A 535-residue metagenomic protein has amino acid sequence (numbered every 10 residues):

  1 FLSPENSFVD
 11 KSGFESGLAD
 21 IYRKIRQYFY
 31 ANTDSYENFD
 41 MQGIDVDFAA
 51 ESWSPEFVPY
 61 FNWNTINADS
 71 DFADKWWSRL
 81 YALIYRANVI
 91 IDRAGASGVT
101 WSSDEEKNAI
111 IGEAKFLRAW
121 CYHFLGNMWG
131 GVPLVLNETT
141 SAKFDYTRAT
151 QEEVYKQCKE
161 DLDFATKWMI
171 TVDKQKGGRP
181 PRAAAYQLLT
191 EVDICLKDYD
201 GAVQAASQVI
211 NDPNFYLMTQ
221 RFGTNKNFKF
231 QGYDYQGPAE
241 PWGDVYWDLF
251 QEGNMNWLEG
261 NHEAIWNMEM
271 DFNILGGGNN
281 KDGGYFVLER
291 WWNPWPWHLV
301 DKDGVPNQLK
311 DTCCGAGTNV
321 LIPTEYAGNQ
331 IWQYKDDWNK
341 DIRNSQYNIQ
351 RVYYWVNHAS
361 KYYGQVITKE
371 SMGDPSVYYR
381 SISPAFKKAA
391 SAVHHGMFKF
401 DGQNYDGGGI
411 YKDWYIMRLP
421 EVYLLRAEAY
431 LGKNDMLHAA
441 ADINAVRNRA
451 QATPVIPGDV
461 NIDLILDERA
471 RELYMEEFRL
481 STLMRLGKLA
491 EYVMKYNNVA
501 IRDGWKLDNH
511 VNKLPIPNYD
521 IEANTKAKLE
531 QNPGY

Functional and structural regions predicted by a protein language model:
F1-E51, I194-K369: An aromatic- and glycine-enriched ligand-binding surface/loop that stacks and positions planar moieties
F1-S12, A119, C158, T190 (+2 more regions): Bacterial Sec-dependent N-terminal signal peptides
D10-K11, E15-T33, A49-W129, A149-E153 (+2 more regions): Conserved, well-structured interaction surfaces
L80-Y81, C195, Q231-D303, H394-K399 (+4 more regions): Long, intrinsically disordered, low-complexity segments
N319-V446: C-terminal substrate/ligand-recognition segments
